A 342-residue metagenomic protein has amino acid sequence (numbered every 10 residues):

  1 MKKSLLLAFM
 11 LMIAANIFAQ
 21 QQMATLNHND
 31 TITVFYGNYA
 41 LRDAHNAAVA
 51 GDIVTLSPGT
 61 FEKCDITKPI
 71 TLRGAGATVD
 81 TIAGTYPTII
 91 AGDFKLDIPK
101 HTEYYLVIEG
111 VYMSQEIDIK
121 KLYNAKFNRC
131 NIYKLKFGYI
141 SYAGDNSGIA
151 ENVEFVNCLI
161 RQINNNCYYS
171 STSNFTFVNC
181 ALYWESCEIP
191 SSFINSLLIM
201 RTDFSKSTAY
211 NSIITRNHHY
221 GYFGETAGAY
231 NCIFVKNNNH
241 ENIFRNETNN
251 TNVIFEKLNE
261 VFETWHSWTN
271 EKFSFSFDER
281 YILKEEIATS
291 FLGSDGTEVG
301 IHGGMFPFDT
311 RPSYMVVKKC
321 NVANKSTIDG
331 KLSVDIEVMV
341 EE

Functional and structural regions predicted by a protein language model:
M1-Q22: Bacterial Sec-dependent N-terminal signal peptides
T25-E62: Acidic Gly/Asp/Thr-rich repetitive segments characteristic of extracellular carbohydrate-active and adhesion proteins
T55, D65, T71-R73, V107-Y112 (+8 more regions): Extracellular beta-strand solenoid repeats
G59-T60, G76-V79, F234-E241, E286-T297: Acidic glycine-/aspartate-rich tracts in secreted/extracellular proteins
T71-D118, K134-K136: Right-handed parallel beta-helix/beta-spiral solenoid domain characteristic of secreted/periplasmic
I119, F137-S147, N152-S276: Predominantly extracellular beta-rich ligand-binding scaffolds that present long acidic/polar faces for carbohydrate
N250-P312: C-terminal accessory segments
T297-L332, M339: Short, compositionally biased P/S/T/A/G/V-rich stretches that sit at domain boundaries
